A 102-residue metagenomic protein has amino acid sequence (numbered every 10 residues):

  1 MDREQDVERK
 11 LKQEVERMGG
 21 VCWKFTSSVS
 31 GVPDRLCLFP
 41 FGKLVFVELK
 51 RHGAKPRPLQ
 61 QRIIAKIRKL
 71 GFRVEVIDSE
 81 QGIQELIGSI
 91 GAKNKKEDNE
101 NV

Functional and structural regions predicted by a protein language model:
M1-V102: Catalytic phosphate/metal-binding cores of nucleic-acid and nucleotide-processing enzymes, i.e., regions that mediate
